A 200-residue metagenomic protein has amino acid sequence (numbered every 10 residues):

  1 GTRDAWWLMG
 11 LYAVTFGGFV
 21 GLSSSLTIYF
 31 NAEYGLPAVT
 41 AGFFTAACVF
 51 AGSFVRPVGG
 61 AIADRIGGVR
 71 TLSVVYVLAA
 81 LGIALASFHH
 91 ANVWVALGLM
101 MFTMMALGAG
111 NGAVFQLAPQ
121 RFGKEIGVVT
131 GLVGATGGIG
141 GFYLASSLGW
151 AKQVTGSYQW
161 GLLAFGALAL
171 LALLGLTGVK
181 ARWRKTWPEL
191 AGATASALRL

Functional and structural regions predicted by a protein language model:
T2-F54: Extracytoplasmic gate region of multi-pass secondary transporters
F30-N31, I62-A63, S147-G156: Interfacial helix-cap and linker-helix signal at transmembrane-aqueous boundaries of multi-pass secondary transporters
V49-P57, G138-F142: Residue-level signature of mid-helix packing/kink "hotspots" within the transmembrane helices of 12-pass Major
V55-G67: Helix-to-loop junctions at the C-terminal end of transmembrane segments in multipass secondary transporters
I66-V114: C-terminal transmembrane helical hairpin of 12-TM major facilitator-type secondary transporters
L117-G127, G156: Paired intracellular helix-loop junctions of major facilitator superfamily
W160-G178: Symmetry-related core transmembrane helices of the 12-TM Major Facilitator Superfamily/SLC fold
V179-L200: Intrinsic disorder in cytosolic terminal tails and internal cytosolic loops of multi-pass membrane transporters
